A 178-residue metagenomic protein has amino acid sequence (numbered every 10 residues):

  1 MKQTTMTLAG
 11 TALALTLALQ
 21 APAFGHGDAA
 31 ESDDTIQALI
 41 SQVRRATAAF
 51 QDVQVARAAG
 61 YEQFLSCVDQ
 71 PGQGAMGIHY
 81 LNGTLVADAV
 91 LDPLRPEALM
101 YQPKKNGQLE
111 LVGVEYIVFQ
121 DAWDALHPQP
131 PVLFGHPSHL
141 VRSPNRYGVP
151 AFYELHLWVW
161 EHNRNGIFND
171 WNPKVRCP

Functional and structural regions predicted by a protein language model:
M1-A9: Bacterial N-terminal signal peptides that target proteins for export
A9-Q20: Bacterial N-terminal signal peptides
F24-P178: Primary mode marks residue(s) on the alpha4-beta5-alpha5 output face of response regulator receiver
